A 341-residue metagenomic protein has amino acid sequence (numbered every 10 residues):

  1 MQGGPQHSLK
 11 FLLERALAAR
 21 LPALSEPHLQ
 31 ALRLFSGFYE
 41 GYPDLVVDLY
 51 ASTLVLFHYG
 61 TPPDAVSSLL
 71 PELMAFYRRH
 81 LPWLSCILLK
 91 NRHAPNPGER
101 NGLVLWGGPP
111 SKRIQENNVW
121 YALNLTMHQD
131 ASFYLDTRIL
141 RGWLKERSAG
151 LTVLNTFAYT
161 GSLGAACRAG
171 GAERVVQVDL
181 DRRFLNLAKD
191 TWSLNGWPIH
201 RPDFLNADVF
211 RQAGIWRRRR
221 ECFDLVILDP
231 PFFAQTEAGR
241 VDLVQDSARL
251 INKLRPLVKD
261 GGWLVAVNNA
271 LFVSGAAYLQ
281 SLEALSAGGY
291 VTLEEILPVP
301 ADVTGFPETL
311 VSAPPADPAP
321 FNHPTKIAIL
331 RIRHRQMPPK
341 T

Functional and structural regions predicted by a protein language model:
M1-A51, Y59: Non-catalytic accessory regions of SAM-dependent methyltransferases
G41, L45-D48, L69-Y134, G142: Non-catalytic substrate-recognition/targeting regions of SAM-dependent transferases
G150-Y159: Conserved class I S-adenosyl-L-methionine
T160-E173: Conserved SAM-binding loop of SAM-dependent methyltransferases across substrates and taxa, primarily the Class I
R174-D179: Conserved SAM-binding motif I beta-strand of class I
D181-I227: S-adenosyl-L-methionine
V209-A287, P320: S-adenosylmethionine
W263-T341: C-terminal catalytic and target-recognition region of SAM-dependent MTase-like enzymes, primarily methyltransferases
